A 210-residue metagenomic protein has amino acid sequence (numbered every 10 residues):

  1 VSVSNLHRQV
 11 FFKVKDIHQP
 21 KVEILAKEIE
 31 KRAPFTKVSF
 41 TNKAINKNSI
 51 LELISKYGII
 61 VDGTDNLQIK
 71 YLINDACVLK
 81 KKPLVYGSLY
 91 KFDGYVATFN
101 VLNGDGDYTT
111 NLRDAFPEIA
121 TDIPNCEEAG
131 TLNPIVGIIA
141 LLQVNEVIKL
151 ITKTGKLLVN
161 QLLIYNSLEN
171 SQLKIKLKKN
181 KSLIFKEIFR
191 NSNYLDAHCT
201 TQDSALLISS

Functional and structural regions predicted by a protein language model:
V1-S210: Adenine nucleotide-associated cytosolic modules
